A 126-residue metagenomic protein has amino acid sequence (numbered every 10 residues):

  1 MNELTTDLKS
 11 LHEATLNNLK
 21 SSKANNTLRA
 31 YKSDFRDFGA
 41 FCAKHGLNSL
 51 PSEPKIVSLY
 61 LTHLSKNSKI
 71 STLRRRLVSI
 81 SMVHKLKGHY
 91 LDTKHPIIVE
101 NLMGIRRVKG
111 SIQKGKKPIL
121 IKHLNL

Functional and structural regions predicted by a protein language model:
M1-L126: Extended, non-catalytic subsegments within catalytic or DNA/protein-binding/adaptor domains
